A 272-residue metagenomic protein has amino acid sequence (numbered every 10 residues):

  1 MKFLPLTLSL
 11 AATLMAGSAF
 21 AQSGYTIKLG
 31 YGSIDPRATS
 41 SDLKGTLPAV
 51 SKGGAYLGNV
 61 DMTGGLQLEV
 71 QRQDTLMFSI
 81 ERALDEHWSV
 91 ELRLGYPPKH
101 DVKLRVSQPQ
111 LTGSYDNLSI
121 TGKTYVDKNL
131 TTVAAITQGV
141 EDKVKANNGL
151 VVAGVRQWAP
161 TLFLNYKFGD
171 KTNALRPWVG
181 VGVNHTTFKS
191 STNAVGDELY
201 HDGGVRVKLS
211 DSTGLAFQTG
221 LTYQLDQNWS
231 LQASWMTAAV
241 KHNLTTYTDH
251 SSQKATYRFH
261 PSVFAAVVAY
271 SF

Functional and structural regions predicted by a protein language model:
M1-S23: Cleavable N-terminal export/targeting peptides
G24-T26, R258-F272: Outer-membrane beta-barrel "beta-signal"
Y25, H87-V90, T172, L225-L231: Repeated loop/turn-to-beta-strand initiation elements of outer-membrane beta-barrel proteins
I27-S33, L92-Y96, V179-H185, L221 (+1 more regions): Transmembrane beta-barrel strands of outer-membrane/channel proteins
K28, S33-T39, L76-M77: Transmembrane beta-barrel domains of Gram-negative outer membranes and organellar outer membranes
R37-Q73, P98-A159, H185-S212, V240-V263: Extracellular/periplasm-exposed beta-strand and loop segments of Gram-negative cell-envelope proteins, dominated by
M77, E81, T161-F163, A216-Q218 (+1 more regions): Membrane-embedded beta-strand positions in outer-membrane beta-barrel channels/transporters
R82, L94, Y166-F168, L221-Y223 (+1 more regions): Residue-level signature of outer-membrane beta-barrel architecture
